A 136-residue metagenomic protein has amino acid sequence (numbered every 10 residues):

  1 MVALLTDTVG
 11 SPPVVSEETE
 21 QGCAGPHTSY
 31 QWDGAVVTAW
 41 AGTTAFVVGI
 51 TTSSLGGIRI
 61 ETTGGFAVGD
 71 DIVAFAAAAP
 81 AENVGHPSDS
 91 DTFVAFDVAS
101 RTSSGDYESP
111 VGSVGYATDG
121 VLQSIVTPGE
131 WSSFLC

Functional and structural regions predicted by a protein language model:
V2-E20, A76-D89: Short secondary-structure junctions
E17-G64, H86-C136: Amphipathic N-proximal alpha-helical interface segments
T63-A78: Secreted/surface-exposed cysteine- and glycine-rich disulfide frameworks
